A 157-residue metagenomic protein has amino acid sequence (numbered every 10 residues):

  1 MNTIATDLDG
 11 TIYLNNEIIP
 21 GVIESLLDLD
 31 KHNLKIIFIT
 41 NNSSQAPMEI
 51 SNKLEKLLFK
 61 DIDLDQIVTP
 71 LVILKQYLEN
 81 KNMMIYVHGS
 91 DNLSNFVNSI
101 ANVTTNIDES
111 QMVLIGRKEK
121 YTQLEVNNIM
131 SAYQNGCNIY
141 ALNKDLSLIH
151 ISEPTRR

Functional and structural regions predicted by a protein language model:
N2-I18, F38: Asp-based phosphoryl-transfer active-site loop
T6, L26-L54, M84-G89, N138-S147: Substrate-recognition element of Asp-dependent hydrolases with the DxDx(T/V) motif
G21-N33, N128-N135: Catalytic-core regions built around general acid/base machinery
D63-L74, D108-S110, K144: A short, structured active-site edge motif that brings together acidic residues
Q76-I100: Short, charged N-terminal beta->alpha structural module
A101-Q111: Short acidic low-complexity segments
R117-E125: Active-site glycine- and acidic-residue-rich loops that bind and position anionic ligands or nucleotide-like cofactors
S147-R157: Residue-level detector of conserved catalytic or cofactor/ligand-binding positions in enzyme active sites
